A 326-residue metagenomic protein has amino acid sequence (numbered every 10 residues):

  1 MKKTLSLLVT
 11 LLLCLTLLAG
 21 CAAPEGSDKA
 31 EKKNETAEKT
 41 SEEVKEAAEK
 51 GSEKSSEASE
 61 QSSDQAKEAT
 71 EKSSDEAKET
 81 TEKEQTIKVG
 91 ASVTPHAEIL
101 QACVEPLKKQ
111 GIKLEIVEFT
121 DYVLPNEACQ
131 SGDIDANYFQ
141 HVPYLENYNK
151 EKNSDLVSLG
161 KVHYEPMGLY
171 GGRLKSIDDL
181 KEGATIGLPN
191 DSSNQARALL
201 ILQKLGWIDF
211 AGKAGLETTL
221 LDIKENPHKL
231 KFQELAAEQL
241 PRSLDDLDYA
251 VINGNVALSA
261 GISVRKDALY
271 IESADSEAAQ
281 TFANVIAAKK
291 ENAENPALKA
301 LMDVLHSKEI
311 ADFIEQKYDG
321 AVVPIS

Functional and structural regions predicted by a protein language model:
M1-G26: Sec-dependent N-terminal signal peptides of Gram-positive bacterial secreted proteins and lipoproteins
L18-N34, E38, E42, E46-E49: Bacterial lipoprotein signal-peptidase II cleavage site
G26-K33, E49, K67-K88, L107-K109 (+2 more regions): Immediate post-signal peptide segment of exported/extracytoplasmic ligand-binding proteins
T81, L159-I208, A311: A conserved helix-loop-strand patch within extracytoplasmic ligand-binding domains of the periplasmic binding
T86, V93-E118: Short, polar/charged alpha-helical segment
I116-E127, G215-R242: Short helix-initiation/N-cap motifs at beta->coil->alpha
N147-L159, R173-L174, D246, V251 (+1 more regions): Ligand-binding "clamshell"
P166-I177, F282-N295: A bilobed periplasmic-binding-protein/Venus flytrap-type ligand-binding module shared by bacterial periplasmic
